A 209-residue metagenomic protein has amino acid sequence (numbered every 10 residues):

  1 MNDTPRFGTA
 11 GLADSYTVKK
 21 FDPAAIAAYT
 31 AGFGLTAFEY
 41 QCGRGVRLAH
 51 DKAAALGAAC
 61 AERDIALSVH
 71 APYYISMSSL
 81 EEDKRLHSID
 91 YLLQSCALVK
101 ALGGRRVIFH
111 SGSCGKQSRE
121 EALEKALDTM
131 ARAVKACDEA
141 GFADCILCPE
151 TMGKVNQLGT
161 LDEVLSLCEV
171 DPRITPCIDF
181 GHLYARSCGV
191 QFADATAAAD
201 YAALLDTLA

Functional and structural regions predicted by a protein language model:
M1-C96: N-terminal pre-domain/capping segments
D14, G45, Y74, C114 (+2 more regions): Short, solvent-exposed loop/turn segments at secondary-structure junctions
Y16-V18, Q117, A185-C188, F192-A193: A generic structural signal for short coil/turn motifs at secondary-structure boundaries
P23, L92, A126-A131, A197-L205: Well-ordered, non-membrane alpha-helical segments in soluble/globular domains
D51, G159, A203: Short, conserved clusters of charged catalytic residues that mark active-site and nucleotide-handling motifs
A61-E62, S78-I178, A185: Active-site acidic/histidine proton-transfer and metal-coordination neighborhood in alpha/beta enzyme cores
V170, S187-A209: A short alpha/beta connector and helix-capping loop motif
